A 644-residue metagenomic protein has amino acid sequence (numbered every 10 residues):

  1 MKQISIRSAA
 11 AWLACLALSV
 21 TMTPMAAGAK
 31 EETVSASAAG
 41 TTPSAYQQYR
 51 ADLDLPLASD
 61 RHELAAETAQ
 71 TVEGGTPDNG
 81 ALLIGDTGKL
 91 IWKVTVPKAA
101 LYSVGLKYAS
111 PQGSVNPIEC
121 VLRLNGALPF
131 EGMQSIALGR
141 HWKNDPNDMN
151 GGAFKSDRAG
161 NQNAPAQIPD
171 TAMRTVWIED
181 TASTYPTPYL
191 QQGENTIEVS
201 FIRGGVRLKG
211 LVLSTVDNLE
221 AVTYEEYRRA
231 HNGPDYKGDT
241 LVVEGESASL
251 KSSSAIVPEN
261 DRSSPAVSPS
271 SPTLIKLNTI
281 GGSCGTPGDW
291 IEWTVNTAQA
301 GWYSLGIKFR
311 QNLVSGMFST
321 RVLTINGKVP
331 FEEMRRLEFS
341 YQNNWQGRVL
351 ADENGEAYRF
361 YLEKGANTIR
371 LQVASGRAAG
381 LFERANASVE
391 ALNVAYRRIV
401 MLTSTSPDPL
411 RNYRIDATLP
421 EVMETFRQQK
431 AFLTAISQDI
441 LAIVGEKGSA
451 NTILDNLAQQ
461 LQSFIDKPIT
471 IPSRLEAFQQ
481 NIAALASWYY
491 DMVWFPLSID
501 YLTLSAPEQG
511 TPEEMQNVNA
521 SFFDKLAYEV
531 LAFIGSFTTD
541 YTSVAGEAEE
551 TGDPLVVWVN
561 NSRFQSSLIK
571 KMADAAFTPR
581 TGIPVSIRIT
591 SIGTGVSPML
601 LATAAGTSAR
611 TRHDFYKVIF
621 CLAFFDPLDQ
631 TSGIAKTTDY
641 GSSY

Functional and structural regions predicted by a protein language model:
K2-L13: Bacterial N-terminal signal peptides that target proteins for export
W12-T21: Bacterial N-terminal signal peptides
V20-E32: Sec-dependent signal peptide cleavage junction
K30-P507: Extracytoplasmic
G245-S271, I275-N278, E547-G606: Conserved small-residue-rich
G306, V556-W558, R612: Short, well-ordered beta-strand segments
Q462-T581, S586, T594: Long amphipathic alpha-helical scaffold segments
A575-S643: Extracytoplasmic "Venus flytrap"/periplasmic binding protein-like
